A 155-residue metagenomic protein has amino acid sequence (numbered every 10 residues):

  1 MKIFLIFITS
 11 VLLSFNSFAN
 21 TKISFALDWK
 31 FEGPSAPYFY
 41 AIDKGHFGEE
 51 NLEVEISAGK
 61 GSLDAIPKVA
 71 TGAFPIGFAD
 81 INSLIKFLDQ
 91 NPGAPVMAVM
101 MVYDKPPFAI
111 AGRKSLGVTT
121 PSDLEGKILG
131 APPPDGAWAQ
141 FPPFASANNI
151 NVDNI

Functional and structural regions predicted by a protein language model:
L5-S14: Bacterial N-terminal signal peptides
F15-A19: Sec/Tat signal peptide C-region and signal peptidase I cleavage site
K22-I155: Short, glycine-/small- and polar/acidic-enriched structural segments that line small-molecule recognition paths
